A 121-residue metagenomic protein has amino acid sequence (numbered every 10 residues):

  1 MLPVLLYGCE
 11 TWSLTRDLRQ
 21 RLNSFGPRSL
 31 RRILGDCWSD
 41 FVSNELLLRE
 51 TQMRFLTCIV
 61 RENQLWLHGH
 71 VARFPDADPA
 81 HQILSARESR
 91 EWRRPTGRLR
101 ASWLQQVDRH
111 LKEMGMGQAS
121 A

Functional and structural regions predicted by a protein language model:
M1-A121: Short linear motifs embedded in intrinsically disordered, charge-biased segments
